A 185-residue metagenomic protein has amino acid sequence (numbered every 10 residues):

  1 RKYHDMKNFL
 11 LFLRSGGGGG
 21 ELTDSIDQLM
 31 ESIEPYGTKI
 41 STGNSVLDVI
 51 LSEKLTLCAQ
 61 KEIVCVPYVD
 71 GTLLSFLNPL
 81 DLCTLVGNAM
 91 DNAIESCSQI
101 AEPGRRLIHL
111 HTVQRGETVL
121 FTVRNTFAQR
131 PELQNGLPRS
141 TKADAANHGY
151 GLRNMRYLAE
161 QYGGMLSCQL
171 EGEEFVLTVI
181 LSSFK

Functional and structural regions predicted by a protein language model:
R1-E31, C83: A conserved cytosolic signaling coiled-coil/coupling helix that links sensory/transmembrane modules
D24-E31, P35, G43-K61: Short beta-to-alpha transition helix within the HATPase_c
K39, C65-V86, K142-A143: Conserved short strand/loop->alpha-helix "switch" segment adjacent to the catalytic nucleotide/phosphoryl-transfer site
P79-P103, R156-Q161: Conserved ATP-binding N-box helix of the HATPase_c
P103-E117: Short beta-strand/loop element within the Bergerat-fold HATPase_c
E117-G149: Glycine-rich/acidic phosphate-handling loop/turn and adjacent ATP-lid/helix of nucleotide-binding kinase/ATPase domains
Q129, E171-T178: Glycine-rich nucleotide-binding loop
E160-E173: Glycine-rich ATP-binding loops of the HATPase_c
